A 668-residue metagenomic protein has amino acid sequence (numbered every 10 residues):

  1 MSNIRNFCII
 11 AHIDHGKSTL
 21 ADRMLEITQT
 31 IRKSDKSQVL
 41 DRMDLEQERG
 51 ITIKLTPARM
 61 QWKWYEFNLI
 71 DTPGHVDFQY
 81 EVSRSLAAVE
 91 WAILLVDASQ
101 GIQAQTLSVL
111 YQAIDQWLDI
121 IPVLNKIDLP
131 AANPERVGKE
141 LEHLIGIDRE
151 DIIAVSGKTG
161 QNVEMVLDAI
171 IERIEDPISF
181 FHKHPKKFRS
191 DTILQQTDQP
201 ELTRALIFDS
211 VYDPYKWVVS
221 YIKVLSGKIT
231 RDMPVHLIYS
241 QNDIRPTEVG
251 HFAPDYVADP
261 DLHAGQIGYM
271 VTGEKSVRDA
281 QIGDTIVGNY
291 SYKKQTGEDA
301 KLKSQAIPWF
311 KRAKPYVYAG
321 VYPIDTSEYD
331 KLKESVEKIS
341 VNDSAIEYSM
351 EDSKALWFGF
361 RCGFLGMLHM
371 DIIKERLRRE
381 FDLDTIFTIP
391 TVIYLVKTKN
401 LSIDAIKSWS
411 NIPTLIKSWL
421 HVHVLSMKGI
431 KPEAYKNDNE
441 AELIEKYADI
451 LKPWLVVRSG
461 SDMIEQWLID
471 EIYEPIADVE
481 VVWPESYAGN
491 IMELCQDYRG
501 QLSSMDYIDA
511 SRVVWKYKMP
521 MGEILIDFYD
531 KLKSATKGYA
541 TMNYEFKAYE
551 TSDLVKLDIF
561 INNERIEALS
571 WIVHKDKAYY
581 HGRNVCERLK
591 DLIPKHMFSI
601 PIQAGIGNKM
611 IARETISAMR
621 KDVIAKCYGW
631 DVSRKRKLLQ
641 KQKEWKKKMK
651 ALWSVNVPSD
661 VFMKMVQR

Functional and structural regions predicted by a protein language model:
M1-R668: Structural and coupling elements of P-loop NTPases
